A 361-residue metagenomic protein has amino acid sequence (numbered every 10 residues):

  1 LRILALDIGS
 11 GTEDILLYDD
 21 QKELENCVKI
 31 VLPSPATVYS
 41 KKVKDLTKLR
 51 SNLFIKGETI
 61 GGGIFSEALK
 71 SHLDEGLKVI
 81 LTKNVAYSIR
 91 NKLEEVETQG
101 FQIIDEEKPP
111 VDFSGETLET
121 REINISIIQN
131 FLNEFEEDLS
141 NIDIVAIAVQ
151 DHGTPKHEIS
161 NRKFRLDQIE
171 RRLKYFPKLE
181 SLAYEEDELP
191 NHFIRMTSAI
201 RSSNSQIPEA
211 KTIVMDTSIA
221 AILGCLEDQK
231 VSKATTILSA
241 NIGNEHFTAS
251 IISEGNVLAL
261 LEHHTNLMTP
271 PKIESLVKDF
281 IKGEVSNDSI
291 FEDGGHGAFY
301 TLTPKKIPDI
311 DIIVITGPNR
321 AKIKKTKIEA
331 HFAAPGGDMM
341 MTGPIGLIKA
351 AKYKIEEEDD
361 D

Functional and structural regions predicted by a protein language model:
L1-D19, S232-E254: Gly/Thr-rich phosphate-binding beta-strand-loop-beta motif of the actin/hexokinase/Hsp70
L1-I3, Y18-I237, H263-P270, G283-D361: Nucleotide/phosphate-binding catalytic cleft detector across ATP-hydrolyzing and phosphate-transferring enzymes
E209, H246, N256-L258, I310: A broad structural signal for short, well-ordered beta-strand segments within beta-sheet-rich domains
S250-K282: A beta-strand-loop signature enriched in Asp, Gly, Thr, and Trp that corresponds to the sialidase/neuraminidase Asp-box
